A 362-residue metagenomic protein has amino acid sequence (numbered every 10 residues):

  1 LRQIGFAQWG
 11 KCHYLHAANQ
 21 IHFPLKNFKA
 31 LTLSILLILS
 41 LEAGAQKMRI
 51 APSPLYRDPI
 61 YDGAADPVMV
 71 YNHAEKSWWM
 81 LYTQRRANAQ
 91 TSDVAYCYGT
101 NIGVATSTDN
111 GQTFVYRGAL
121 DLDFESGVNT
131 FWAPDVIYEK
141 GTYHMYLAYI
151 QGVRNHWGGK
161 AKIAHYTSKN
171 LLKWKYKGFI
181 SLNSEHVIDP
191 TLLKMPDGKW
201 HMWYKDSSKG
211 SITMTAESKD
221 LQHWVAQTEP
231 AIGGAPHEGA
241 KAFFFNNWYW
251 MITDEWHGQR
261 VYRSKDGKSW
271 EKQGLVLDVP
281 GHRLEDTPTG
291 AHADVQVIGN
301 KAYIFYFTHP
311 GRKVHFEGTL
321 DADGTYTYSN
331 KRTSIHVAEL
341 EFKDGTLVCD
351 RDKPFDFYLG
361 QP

Functional and structural regions predicted by a protein language model:
Q3-F6: Ser/Thr/Pro/Gly-rich low-complexity, intrinsically disordered segments
N19-T32: Bacterial N-terminal signal peptides that target proteins for export
L25, A45-P362: Carbohydrate-active catalytic/glycan-binding domains of CAZyme proteins, especially the secreted or lumenal ectodomains
L31, I35, K331-S334: Low-complexity, intrinsically disordered regions enriched in charged/polar residues
L36-G44: Hydrophobic h-region of N-terminal signal peptides that target proteins for export in Gram-negative bacteria
